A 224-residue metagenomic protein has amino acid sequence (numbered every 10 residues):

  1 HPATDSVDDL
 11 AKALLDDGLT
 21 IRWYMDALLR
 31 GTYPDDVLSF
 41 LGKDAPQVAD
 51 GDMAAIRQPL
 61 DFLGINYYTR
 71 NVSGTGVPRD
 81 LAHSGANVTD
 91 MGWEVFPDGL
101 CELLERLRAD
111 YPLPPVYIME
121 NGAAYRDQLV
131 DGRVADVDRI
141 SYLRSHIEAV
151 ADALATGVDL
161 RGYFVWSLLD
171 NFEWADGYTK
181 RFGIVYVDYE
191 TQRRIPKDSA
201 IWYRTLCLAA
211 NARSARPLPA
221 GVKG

Functional and structural regions predicted by a protein language model:
H1-G224: Active-site region of glycoside hydrolase catalytic domains
